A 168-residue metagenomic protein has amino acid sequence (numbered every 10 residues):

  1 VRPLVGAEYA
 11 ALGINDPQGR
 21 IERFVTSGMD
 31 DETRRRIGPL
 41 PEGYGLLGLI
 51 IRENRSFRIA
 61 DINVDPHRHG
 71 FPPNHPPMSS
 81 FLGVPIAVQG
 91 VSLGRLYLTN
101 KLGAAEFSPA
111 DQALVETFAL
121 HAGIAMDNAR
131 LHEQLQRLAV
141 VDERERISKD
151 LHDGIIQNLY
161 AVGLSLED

Functional and structural regions predicted by a protein language model:
P3-V25, D30-P41, L49-R52, I59 (+5 more regions): Coiled-coil dimerization/phosphotransfer module
S56, V64-R68: Active-site/binding-pocket entry motifs
